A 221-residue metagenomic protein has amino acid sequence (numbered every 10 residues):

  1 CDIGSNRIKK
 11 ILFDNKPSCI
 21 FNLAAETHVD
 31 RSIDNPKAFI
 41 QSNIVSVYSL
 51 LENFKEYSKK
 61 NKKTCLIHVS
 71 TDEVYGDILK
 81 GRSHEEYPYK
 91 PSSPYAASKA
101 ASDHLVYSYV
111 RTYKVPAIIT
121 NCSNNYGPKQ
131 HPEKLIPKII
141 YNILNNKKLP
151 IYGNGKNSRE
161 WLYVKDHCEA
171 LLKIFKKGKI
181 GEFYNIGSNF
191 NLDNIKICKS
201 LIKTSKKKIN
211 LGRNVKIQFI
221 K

Functional and structural regions predicted by a protein language model:
C1-N125, K165, N194: N-terminal Rossmann-like NAD(P)+-binding domain of SDR-like oxidoreductases, especially those catalyzing
G4, P128-P132, F190: Residue-level signature of the cytosolic catalytic core of signaling kinases
K59, I67, I78-K80, K114 (+3 more regions): Proline-centered turn/helix-capping motifs that create local helix->coil transitions or kinks
I67-S70, I119-G127, G153, N185-S188 (+1 more regions): Short beta-strand segments
I78, S98, K129, G155-N157 (+1 more regions): Gly/Ser/Thr-rich beta-alpha loop segments that engage phosphate groups in nucleotides
P137, I143-K221: C-terminal substrate-binding subdomain of Rossmann-fold SDR/epimerase-dehydratase oxidoreductases
